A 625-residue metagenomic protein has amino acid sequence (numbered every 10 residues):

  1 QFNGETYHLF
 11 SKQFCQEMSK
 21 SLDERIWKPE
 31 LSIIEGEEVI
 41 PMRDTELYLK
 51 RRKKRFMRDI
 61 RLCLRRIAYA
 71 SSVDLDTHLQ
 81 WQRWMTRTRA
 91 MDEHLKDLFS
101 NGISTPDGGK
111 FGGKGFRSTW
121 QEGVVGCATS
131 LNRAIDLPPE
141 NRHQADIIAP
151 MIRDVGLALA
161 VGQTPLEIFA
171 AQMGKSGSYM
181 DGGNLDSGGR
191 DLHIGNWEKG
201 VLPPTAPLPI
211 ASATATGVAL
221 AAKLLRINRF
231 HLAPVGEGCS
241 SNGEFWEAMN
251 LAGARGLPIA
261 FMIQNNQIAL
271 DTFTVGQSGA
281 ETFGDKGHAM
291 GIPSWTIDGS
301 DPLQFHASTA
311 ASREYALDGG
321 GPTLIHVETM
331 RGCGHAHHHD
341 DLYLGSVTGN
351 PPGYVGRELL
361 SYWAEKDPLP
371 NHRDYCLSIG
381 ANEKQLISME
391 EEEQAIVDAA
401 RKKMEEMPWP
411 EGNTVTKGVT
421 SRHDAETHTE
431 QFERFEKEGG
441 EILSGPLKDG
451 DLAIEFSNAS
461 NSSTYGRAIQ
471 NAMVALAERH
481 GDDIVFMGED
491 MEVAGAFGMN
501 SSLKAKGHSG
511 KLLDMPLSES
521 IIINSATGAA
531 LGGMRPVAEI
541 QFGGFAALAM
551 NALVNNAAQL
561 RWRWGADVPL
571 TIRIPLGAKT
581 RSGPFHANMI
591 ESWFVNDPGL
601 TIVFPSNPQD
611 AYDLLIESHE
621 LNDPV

Functional and structural regions predicted by a protein language model:
Q1, W197-A400, E405-E406, V595-V625: Glycine-rich ThDP/TPP pyrophosphate-binding loop and its adjacent helix/strand module within ThDP-dependent enzymes
Q1-G126, S130, N141, C333-G507: Conserved acidic/glycine
T105-F111, G189-T205, R229-L232, M290-S294 (+5 more regions): Glycine/charged-rich beta-loop-alpha catalytic/anionic-binding loops adjacent to active sites
P106-R255, F273-A280, G284, A289-G291 (+2 more regions): Cofactor-binding active-site loop characterized by glycine-rich and histidine/acidic residues
G109-Q121, M151-R153, L185, H193-S212 (+7 more regions): Active-site nucleophile and cofactor-binding loops and adjacent substrate-binding regions of central metabolic enzymes
C127-T129, L159-T164, G243-E247, D271-G276 (+7 more regions): Short acidic, glycine/serine/threonine-rich loops at helix termini
I168-G182, G253-I263, K511-D514, A557-L576 (+1 more regions): A glycine-rich helix N-cap at a beta->alpha junction
A530-L531: Short hydrophobic alpha-helices that are characteristic scaffold elements of the AMP-binding
